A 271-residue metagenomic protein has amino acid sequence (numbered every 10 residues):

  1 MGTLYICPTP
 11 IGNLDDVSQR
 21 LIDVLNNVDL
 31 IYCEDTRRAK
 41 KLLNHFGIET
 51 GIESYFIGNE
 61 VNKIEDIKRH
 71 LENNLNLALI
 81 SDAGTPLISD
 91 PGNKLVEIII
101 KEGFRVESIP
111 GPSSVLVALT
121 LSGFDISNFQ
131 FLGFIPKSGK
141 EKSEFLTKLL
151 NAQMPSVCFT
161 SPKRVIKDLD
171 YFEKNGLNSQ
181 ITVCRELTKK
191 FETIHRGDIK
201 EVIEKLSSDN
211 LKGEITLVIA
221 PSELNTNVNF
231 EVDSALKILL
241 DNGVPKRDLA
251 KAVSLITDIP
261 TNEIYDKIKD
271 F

Functional and structural regions predicted by a protein language model:
M1-G58: Glycine-rich, flexible N-terminal cofactor/catalytic loop recognition
T3-C7, N73-S81, F129, M154-C158 (+1 more regions): Generic beta-sheet signal
L25-I31, G103-V106, M154-S156: Short active-site oxyanion
Y55-V61, I135-S138: Conserved helicase motor
E72-V117, K163-K167: A glycine-rich beta-strand to alpha-helix segment that forms a phosphate/ribose-binding loop at ligand/cofactor sites
L75-N76, P155, P162-F271: A contiguous loop/helix-start segment that scaffolds small-molecule binding in enzyme catalytic cores
K94-A152: Class I SAM-dependent methyltransferase SAM-binding "motif I" and its flanking Rossmann-like core
S108-G111, C158, V183: General beta-strand structural signal in soluble alpha/beta enzymes
